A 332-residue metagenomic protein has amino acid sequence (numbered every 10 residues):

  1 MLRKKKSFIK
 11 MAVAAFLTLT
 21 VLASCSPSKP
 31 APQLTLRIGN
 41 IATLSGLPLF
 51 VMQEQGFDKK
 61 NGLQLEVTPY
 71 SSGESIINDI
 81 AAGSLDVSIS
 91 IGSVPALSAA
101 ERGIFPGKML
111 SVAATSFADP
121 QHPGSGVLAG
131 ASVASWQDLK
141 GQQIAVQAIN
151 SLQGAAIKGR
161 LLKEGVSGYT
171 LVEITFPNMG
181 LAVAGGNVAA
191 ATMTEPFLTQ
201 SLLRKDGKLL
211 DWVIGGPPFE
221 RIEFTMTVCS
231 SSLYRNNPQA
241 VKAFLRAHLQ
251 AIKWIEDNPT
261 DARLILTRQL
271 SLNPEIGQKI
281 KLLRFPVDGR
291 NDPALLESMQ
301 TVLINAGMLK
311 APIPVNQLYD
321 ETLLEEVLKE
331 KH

Functional and structural regions predicted by a protein language model:
L2-V13: Bacterial N-terminal signal peptides that target proteins for export
V21-S24: C-terminal motif of bacterial Sec signal peptides marking the signal peptidase cleavage site
S26-S28: Bacterial signal peptide processing site
P30-E164, T170-E173, A189-T192, D211-W212: Short, glycine-/small- and polar/acidic-enriched structural segments that line small-molecule recognition paths
K60, T115-P120, G215-E220, F285-P293 (+1 more regions): Short, solvent-exposed loop/beta-turn-alpha elements that line the ligand-binding surface or hinge of extracytoplasmic
G92, P177-L266: Pocket-lining segment of extracytoplasmic ligand-binding domains
R235-K310: Secondary-structure end/capping motifs
I304-H332: Conserved C-terminal helix/tail region of periplasmic/extracytoplasmic solute-binding proteins
